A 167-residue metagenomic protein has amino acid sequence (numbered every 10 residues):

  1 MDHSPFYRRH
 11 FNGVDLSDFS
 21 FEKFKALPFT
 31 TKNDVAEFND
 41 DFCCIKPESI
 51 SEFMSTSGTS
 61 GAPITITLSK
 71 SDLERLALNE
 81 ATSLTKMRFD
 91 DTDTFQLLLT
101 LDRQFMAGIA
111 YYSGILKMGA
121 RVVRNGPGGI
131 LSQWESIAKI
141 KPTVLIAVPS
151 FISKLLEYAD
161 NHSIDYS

Functional and structural regions predicted by a protein language model:
M1-S55, G61-K86, D90-T92: Nucleotide 5′-phosphate-binding alpha/beta core
E37-N39, T65-I66, F95-L98, M118-G119 (+1 more regions): A short, structure-level motif marking secondary-structure boundaries and short turns
I50, L73, T100-R103, S150-F151: Short glycine-enriched loops at secondary-structure junctions
T56-S57, I115: Hydrophobic alpha-helical segments that mediate membrane insertion or helix-helix packing
T59, S71, T100-L101, P127: Beta-hairpin (beta-strand-turn-beta-strand) motif
E74-A77, Q104-M106, L131, S153: Loop/helix-junction capping segments adjacent to catalytic residues or to phosphate/diphosphate-binding pockets
T85-M118, V122: Conserved AMP-binding loop of ANL adenylate-forming enzymes
I109-S167: Conserved adenylate-forming
